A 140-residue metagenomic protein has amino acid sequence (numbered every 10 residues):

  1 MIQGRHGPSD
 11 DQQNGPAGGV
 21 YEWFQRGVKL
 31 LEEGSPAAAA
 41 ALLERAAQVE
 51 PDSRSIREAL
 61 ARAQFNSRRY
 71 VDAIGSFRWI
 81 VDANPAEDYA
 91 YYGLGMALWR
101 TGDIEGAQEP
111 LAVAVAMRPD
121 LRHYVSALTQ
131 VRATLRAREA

Functional and structural regions predicted by a protein language model:
P16-V49, N66: Alpha-helical segment of the N-proximal tetratricopeptide repeat
E32-E33, N66-S67, R100, A133-A137: Register position in tetratricopeptide repeats
E44-Q48, R78-D82, W99, V113-A116: Conserved structural position within tetratricopeptide repeats
